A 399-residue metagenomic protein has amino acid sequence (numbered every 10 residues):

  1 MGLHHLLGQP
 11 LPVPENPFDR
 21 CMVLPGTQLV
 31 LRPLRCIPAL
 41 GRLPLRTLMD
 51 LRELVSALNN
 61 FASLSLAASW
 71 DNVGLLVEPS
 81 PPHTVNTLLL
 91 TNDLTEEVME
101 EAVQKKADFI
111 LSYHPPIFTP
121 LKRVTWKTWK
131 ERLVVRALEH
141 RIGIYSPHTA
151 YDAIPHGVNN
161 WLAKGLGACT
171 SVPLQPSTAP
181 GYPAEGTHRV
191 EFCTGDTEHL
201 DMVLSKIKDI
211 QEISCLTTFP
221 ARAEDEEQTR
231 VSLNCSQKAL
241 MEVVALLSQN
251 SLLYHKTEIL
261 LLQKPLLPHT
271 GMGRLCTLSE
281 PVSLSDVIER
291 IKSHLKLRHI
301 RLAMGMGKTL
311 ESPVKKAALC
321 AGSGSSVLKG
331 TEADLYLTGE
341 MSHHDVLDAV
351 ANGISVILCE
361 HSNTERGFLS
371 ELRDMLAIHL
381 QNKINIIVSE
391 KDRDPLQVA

Functional and structural regions predicted by a protein language model:
G2-P10, N16-A399: Hydrophobic structural segments
